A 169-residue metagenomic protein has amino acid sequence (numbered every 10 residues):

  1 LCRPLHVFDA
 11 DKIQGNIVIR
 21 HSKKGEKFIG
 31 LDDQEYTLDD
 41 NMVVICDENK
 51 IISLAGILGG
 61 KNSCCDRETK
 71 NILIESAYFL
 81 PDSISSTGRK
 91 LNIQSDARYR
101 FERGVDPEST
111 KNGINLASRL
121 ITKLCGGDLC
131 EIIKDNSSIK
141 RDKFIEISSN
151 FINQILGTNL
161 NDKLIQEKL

Functional and structural regions predicted by a protein language model:
L1-L169: RNA/tRNA-interacting regions in translation and RNA-turnover enzymes
